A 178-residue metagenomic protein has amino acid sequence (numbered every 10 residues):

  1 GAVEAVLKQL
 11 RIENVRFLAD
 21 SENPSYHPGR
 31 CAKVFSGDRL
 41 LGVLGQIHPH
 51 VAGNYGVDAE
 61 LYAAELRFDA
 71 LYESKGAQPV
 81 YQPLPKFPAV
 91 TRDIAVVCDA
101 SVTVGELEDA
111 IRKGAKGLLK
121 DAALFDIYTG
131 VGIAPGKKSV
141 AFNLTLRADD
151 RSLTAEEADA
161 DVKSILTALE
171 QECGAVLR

Functional and structural regions predicted by a protein language model:
G1-R178: A carboxyl-terminal module marker
